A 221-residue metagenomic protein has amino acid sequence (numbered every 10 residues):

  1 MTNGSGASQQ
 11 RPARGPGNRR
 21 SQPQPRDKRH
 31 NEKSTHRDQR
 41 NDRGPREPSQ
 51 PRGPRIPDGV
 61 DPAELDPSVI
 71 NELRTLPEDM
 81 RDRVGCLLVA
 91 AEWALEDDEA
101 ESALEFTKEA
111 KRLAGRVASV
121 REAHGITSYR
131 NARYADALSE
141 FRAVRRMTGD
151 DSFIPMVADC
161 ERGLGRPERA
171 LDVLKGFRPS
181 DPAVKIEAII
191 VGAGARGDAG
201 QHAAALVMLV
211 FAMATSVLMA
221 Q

Functional and structural regions predicted by a protein language model:
M1-R74, E78, G85: Basic Arg/Gly/Lys-rich low-complexity intrinsically disordered segments
R74-D79, K108-G115, R142-G149, G176-V184 (+1 more regions): Solenoid-like repeat scaffolds
T75-R112, A123: Alpha-helical segment of the N-proximal tetratricopeptide repeat
A90, A123-H124, V157, G192 (+1 more regions): Structural register within alpha-helical repeat arrays
W93, T127, A158-C160, A195: Residue-level signature for tetratricopeptide repeat
D97-D98, N131, L164, A199: Structural motif corresponding to the intra-repeat A-B loop/turn of tetratricopeptide repeats
